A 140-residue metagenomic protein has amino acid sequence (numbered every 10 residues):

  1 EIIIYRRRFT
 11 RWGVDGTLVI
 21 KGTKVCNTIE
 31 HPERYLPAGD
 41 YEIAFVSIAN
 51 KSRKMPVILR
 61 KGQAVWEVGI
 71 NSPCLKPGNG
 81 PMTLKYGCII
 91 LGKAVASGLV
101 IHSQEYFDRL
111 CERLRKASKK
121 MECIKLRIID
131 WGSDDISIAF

Functional and structural regions predicted by a protein language model:
E1-K125, I129-I136, F140: Cell wall/extracellular polymer interaction/catalysis modules
